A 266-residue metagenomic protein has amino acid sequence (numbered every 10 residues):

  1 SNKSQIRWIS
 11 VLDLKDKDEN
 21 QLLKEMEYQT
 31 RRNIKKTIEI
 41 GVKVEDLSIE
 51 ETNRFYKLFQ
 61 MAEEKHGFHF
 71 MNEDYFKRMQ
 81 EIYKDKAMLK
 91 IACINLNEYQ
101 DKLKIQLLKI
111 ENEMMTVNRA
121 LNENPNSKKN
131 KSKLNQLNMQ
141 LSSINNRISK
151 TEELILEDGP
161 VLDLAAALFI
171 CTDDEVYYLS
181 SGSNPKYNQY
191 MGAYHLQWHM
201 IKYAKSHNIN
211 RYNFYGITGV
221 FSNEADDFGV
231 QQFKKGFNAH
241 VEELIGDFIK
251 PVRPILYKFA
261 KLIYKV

Functional and structural regions predicted by a protein language model:
S1-E19, N210-V266: Active-site/acyl-donor-binding loops of N-acyltransferases
S1-N188: A conserved beta-strand-loop-helix scaffold within acyl/acetyltransferase catalytic domains
S1-N2, L164-A166, I170-F237: Acyl-donor binding region in acyl/amide transferases
A62, H69, Q80-M88, D101 (+5 more regions): Short alpha-helical interface elements
D74-K77, H199, Y264-K265: Juxtamembrane/interface motifs at transmembrane-helix termini
S127-D158, K202, S206-Y212, I217-G219 (+2 more regions): C-terminal appended segment following the main domain
